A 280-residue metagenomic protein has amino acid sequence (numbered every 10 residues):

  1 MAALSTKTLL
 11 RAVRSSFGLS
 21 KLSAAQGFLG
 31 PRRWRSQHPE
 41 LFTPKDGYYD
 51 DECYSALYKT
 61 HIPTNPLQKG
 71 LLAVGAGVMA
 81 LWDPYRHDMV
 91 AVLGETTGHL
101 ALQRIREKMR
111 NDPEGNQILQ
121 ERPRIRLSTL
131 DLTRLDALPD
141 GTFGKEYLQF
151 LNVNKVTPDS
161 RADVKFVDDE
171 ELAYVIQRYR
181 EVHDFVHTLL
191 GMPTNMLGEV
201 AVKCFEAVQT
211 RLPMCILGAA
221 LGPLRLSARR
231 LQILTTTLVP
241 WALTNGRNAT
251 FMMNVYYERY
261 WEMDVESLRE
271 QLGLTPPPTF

Functional and structural regions predicted by a protein language model:
M1-S55: N-terminal mitochondrial targeting presequence
R14, S23-Q26, T43, P66 (+3 more regions): Compositionally biased, low-complexity repeat tracts
R35-K108, I118-P123, T133: Extended, charge-biased low-complexity segments that typically form long amphipathic alpha-helices/coiled-coils
W82-E270, L274: Core of folded catalytic or high-affinity ligand/protein-binding domains in predominantly eukaryotic proteins
